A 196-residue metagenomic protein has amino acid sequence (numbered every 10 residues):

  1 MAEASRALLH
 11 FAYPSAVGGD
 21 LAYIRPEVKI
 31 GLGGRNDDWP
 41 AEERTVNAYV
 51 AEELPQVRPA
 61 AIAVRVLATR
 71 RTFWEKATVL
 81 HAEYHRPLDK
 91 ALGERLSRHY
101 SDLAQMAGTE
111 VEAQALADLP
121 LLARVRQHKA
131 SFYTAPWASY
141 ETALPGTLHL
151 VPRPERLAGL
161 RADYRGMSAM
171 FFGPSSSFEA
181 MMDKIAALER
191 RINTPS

Functional and structural regions predicted by a protein language model:
M1-S196: Structured mid-to-C-terminal alpha-helical surface segments
